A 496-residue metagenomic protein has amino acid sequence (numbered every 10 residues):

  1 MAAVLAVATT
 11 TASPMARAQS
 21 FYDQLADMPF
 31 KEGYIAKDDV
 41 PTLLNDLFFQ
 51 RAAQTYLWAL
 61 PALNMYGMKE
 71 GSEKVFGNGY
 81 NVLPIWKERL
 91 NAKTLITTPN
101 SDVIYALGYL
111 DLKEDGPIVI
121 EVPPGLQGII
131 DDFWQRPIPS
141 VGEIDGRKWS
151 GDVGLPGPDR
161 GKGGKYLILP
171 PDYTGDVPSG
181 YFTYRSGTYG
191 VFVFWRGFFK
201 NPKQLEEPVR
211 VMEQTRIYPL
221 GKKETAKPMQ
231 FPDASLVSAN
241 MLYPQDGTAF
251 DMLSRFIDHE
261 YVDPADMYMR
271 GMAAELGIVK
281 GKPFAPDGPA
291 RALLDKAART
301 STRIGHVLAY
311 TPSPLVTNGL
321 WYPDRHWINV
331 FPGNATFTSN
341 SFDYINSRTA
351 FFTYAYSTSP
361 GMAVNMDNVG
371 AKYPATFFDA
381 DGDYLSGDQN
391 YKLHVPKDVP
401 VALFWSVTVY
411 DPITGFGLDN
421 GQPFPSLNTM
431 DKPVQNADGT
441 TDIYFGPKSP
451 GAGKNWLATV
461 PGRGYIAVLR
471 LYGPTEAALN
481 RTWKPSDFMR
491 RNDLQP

Functional and structural regions predicted by a protein language model:
M1-T9: Hydrophobic helical h-region of N-terminal Sec-dependent signal peptides in bacterial secretory/periplasmic proteins
T11-S13: N-terminal signal peptide c-region/cleavage motif recognized by signal peptidases
A18-P496: A compositional/structural signature for long, glycine/proline-rich flexible linkers and loops on extracytoplasmic
